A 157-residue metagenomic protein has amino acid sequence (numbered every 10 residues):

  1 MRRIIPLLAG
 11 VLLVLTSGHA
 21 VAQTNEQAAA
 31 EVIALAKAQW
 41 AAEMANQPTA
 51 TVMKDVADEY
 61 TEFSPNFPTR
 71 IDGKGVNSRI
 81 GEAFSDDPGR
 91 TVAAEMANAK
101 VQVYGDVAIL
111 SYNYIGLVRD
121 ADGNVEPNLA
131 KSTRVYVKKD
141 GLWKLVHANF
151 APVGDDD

Functional and structural regions predicted by a protein language model:
M1-L8: Bacterial N-terminal signal peptides that target proteins for export
L8-T16: Bacterial N-terminal signal peptides
G18-A22: Sec/Tat signal peptide C-region and signal peptidase I cleavage site
Q23, A121-P127, D155-D156: A short acidic/glycine-rich loop-to-helix N-cap element
E26-I33, Q47-Y104, N113, E126-N128: A solvent-exposed, acidic/Ser-Thr-rich amphipathic alpha-helical stretch
I109, L129-G154: Short beta-strand edge/turn micro-motifs at domain boundaries
G116-D120, Y136: Beta-strand elements of well-folded, non-transmembrane domains
